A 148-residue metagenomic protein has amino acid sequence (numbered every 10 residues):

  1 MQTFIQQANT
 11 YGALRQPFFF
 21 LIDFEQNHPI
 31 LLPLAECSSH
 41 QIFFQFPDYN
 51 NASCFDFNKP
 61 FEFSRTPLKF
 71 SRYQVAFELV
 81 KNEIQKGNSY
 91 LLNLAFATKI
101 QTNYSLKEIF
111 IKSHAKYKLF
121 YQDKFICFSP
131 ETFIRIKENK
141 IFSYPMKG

Functional and structural regions predicted by a protein language model:
M1-G148: Extended alpha-helical targeting/anchoring segments, especially N-terminal organellar/secretory targeting helices
